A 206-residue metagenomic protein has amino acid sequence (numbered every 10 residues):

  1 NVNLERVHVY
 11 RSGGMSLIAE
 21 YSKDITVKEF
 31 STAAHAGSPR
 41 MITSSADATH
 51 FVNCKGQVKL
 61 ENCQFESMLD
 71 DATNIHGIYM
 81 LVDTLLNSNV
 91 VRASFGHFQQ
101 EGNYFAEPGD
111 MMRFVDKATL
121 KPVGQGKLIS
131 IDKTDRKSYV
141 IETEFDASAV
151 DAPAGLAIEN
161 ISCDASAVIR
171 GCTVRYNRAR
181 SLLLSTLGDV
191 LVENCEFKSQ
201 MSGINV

Functional and structural regions predicted by a protein language model:
V2-R11, K23-A36, K55-S67, Y104 (+4 more regions): Right-handed parallel beta-helix
G13-A19, H35-D47, G56, L69-I75 (+4 more regions): Short glycine/acidic-rich loop motifs that flank beta-strands on beta-rich extracellular proteins
E20, V52, H76, S94-G96 (+4 more regions): A structural detector for beta-sheet-dominated domains
D47-H50, Q99, G155-I158, A179-S181: Short, recurring structural edge motifs at helix starts
M80-V90, Q125-K133: A structural signal for short, hydrophobic beta-strand segments that form beta-sheets in beta-rich/all-beta domains
V91-E101: Short alpha-helix capping/helix-loop boundary micro-motifs
E101-R136: Ser/Thr/Gly-rich low-complexity blocks that favor extended beta-strand/coil architectures
G124-Q125, I131-V168, R175: Small/polar beta-strand repeat architecture
